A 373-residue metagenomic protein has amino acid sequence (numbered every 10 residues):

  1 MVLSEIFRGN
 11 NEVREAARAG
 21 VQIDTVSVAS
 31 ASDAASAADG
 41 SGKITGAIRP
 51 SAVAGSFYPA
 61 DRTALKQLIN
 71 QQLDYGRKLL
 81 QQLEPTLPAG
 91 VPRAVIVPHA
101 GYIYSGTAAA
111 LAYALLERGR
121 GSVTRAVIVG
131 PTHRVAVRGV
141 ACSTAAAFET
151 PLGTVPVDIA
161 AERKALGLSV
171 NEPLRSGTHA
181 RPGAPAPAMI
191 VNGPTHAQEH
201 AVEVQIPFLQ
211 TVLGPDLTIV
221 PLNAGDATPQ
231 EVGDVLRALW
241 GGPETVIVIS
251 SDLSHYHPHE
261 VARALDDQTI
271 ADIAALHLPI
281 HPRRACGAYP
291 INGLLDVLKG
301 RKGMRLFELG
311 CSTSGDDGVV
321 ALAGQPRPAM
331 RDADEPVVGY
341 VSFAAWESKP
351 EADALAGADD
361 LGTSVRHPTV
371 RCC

Functional and structural regions predicted by a protein language model:
M1-V28: Generic low-complexity, intrinsically disordered segments
V13, I23-V28, G42-V337, K349 (+2 more regions): Active-site histidine-anchored catalytic micro-motif
A31-A34: Boundary at the C-terminal end of the N-terminal hydrophobic targeting segment
Y340-A344: Short beta-strand scaffold segments in enzyme catalytic cores
